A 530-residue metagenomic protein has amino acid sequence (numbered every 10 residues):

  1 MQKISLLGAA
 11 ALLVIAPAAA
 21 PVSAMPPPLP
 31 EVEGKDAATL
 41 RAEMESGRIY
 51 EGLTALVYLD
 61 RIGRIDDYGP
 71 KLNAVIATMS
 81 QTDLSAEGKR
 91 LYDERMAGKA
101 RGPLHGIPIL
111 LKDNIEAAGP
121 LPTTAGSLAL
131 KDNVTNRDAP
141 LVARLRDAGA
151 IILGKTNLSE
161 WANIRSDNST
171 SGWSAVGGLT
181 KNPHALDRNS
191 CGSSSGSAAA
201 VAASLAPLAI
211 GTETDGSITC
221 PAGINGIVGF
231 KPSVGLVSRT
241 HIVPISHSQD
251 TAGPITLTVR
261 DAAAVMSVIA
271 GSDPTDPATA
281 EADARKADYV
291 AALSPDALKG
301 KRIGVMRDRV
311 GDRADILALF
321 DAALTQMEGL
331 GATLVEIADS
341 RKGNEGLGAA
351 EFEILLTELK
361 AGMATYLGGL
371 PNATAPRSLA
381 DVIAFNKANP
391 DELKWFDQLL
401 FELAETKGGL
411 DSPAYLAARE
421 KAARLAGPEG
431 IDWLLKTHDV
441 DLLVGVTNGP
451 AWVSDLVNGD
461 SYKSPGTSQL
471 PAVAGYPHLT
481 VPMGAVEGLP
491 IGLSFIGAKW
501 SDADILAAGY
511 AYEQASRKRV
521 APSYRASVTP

Functional and structural regions predicted by a protein language model:
M1-P21: Gram-negative bacterial Sec-dependent N-terminal signal peptides
A24-K131, W161-N163, E281-A282, Y289-V290 (+4 more regions): Short, well-ordered alpha-helical
E33, I115-E116, Q249-T251, A278-A373: Gly/Ser-rich, acidic/histidine-flanked active-site/gating loops
A37, A42-I49, L59-Y68, A77-S80 (+10 more regions): Sec-exported extracytoplasmic/periplasmic mature domains
H105-A125, A292, A297-M306, T357-L425 (+1 more regions): Short helix-loop capping/hinge segments that flank enzyme active sites or metal/cofactor-binding pockets
H105-A252, P277-A280, M306, L443-G459: Short glycine/serine-rich loop/turn segments
G106, D147, L400-P530: Glycine-rich, small-residue loops and helix-cap segments that act as flexible hinges at active-site edges
D147, I151, A202-R307, D321-Q326 (+2 more regions): Structural helix-boundary/capping segments
